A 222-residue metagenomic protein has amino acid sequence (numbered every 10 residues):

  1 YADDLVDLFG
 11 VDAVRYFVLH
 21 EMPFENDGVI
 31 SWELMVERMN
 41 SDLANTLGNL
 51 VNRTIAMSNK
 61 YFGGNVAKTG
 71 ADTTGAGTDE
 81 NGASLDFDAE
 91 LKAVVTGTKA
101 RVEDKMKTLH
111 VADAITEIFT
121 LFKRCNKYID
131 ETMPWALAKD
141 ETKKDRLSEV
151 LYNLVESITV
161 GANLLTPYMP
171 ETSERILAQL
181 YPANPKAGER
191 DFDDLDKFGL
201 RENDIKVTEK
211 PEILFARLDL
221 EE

Functional and structural regions predicted by a protein language model:
Y1-G75, A183-K206, K210-L214, L218: Catalytic adenosine-cofactor/nucleotide-binding cores of aminoacyl-tRNA synthetases and other
L5-F9, M35-T46, F87-V95, K107-E117 (+2 more regions): Secondary-structure capping and boundary motifs in well-ordered enzyme cores
D27-W32, T96-D104: Short, charged/polar, low-complexity loop and linker segments that flank or interrupt alpha-helical bundles
A44, G48-S58, I115, F119-F122 (+2 more regions): Short, hydrophobic, well-ordered secondary-structure elements
V51-V102, N126-K143: Conserved, charged catalytic cores of large soluble enzymes
D79-N81, D104, T108-H110, F119-E222: Basic, alpha-helical terminal appendages of large translation-related enzymes
